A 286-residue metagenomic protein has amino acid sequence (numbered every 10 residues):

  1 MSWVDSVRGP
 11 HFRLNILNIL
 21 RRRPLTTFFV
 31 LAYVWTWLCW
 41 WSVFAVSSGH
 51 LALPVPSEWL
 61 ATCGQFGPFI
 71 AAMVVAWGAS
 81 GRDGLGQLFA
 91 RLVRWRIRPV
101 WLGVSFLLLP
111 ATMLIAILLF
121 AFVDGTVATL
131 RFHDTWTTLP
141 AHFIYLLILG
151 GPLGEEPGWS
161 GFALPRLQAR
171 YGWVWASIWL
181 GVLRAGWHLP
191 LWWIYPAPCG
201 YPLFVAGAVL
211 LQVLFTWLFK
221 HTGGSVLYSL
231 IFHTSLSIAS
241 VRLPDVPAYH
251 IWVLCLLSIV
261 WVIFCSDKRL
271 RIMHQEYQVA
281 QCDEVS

Functional and structural regions predicted by a protein language model:
M1-R22: Short, Lys/Arg-rich, polar N-terminal cytosolic tail immediately upstream of the first transmembrane signal-anchor
R13-I19, V43-V104, L119-H133, L218-G224 (+1 more regions): Membrane-helix interface linkers and caps
L25-W37, Q65-F69, G103-M113, S177-G181 (+1 more regions): Alpha-helical transmembrane segments
Y33-W41, P110-I115, G181-L191, H233-R242: Aromatic-anchored segments of alpha-helical transmembrane domains
W35-W41, F69-V75, L109-L118, W252-R269: Hydrophobic core of alpha-helical transmembrane segments in multi-pass integral membrane proteins
A128-Y145, W193-A206: Juxtamembrane helix-entry segments on the extracytoplasmic side of multipass membrane proteins
G154-G181, K220-S225: Membrane-interface helix/loop boundary segments of multi-pass membrane proteins
Y201-S258: Functionally important transmembrane alpha-helices
